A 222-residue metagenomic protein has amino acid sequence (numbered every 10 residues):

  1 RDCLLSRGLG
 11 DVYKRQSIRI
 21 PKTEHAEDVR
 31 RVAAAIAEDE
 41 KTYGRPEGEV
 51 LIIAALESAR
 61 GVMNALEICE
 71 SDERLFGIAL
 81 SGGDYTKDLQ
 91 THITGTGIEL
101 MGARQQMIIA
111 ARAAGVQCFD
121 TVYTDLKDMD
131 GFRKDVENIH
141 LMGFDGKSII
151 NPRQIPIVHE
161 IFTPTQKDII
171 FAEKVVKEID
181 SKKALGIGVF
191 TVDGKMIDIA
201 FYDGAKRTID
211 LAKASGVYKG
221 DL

Functional and structural regions predicted by a protein language model:
R1-Y13: Single conserved hydrophobic/aromatic residue that forms the stacking wall/gate of nucleotide- or nucleobase-binding
D11, I36-A37, G95-G97, E137 (+1 more regions): Short, hinge-like loop/turn segments at secondary-structure boundaries
D11-S17, A37, E70-G77, T163: Glycine-enriched alpha-helix->loop->beta-strand junction motifs that scaffold or abut catalytic
I18, I68, G194: Residue-level signature of catalytic and energy-coupling elements of molecular machines, predominantly ATP/GTP-dependent
P21-K22: Short beta->alpha connector loops at strand-helix junctions that form conserved, small/polar/Pro-enriched
A26, E40-K41, R45-L51, A55-I157: Catalytic alpha/beta core domains of metabolic enzymes, predominantly
R30-A34, L66, E70, I109 (+3 more regions): Solvent-exposed alpha-helical segments within well-ordered globular domains of core cellular machineries
C118-F119, L126, V136, Q154 (+1 more regions): C-terminal alpha-helical cap/extension of soluble enzyme domains
